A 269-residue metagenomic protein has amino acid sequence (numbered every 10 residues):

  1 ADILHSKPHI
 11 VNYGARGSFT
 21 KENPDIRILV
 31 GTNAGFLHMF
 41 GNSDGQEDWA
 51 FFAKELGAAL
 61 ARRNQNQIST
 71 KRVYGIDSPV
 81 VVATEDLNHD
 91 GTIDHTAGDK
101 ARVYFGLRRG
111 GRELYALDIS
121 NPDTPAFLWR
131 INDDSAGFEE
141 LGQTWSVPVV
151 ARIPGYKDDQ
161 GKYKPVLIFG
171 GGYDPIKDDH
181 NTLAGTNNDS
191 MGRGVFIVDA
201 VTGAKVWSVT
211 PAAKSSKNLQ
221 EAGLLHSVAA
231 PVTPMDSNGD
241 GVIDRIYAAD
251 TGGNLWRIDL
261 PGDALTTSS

Functional and structural regions predicted by a protein language model:
A1-S269: A fold-level detector for beta-propeller and closely related beta-sheet-rich head/sensor domains
